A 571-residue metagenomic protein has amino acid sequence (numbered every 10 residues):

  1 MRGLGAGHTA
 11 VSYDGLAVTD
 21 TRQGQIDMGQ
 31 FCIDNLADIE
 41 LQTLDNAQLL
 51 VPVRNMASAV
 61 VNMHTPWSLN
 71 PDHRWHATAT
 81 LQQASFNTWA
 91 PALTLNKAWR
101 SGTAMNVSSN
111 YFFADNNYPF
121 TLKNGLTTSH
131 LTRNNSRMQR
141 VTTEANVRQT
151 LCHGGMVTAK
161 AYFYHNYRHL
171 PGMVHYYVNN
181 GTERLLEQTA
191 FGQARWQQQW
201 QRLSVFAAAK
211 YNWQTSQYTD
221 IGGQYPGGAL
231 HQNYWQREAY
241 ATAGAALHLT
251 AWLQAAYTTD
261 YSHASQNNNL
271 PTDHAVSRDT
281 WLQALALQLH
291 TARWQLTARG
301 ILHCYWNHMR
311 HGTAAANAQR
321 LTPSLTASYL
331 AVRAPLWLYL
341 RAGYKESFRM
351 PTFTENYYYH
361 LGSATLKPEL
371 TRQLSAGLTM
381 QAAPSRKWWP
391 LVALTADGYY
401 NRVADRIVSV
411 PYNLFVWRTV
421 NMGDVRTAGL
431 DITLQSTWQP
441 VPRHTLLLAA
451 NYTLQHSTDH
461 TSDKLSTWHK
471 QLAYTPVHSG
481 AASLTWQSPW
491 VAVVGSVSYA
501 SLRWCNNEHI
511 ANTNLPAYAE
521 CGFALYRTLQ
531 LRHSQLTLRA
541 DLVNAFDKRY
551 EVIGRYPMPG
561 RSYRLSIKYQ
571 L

Functional and structural regions predicted by a protein language model:
M1-N46: Periplasmic plug
I33-T78: A beta-strand signature from Gram-negative outer-membrane beta-barrel systems, especially the internal plug domain
S68-W75, R100-G102, C152-M156, Q199-S204 (+7 more regions): Short loop/turn motifs that connect adjacent beta-strands in outer-membrane beta-barrel proteins
N116-F120, H130-R140, R148-V205, A209-E238 (+2 more regions): Flexible loop and strand-edge segments within Gram-negative outer membrane beta-barrel domains
F206-D220, L340-G343, E369-T437: Membrane-embedded beta-barrel scaffold of Gram-negative outer-membrane proteins
H248-N401: Structural signature of Gram-negative outer-membrane beta-barrels, strongest in the C-terminal barrel of TonB-dependent
A256, R293-L296, A393-R402, N421-C505 (+1 more regions): Gram-negative outer-membrane beta-barrel transporters
L448, Y499-N506, N514-P516, L525-L571: C-terminal beta-signal and adjacent terminal beta-strands/loops of Gram-negative outer-membrane beta-barrel proteins
